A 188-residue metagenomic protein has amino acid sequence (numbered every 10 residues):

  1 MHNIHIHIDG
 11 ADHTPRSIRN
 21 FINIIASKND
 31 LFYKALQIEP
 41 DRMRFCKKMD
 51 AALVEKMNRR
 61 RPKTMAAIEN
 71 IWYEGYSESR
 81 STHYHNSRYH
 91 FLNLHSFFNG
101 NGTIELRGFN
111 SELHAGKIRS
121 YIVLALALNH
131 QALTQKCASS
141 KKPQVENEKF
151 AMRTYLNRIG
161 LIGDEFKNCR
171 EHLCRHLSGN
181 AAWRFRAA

Functional and structural regions predicted by a protein language model:
M1, H7: Active-site histidine-anchored catalytic micro-motif
D12-A188: C-terminal accessory/tail domains of diverse enzymes
